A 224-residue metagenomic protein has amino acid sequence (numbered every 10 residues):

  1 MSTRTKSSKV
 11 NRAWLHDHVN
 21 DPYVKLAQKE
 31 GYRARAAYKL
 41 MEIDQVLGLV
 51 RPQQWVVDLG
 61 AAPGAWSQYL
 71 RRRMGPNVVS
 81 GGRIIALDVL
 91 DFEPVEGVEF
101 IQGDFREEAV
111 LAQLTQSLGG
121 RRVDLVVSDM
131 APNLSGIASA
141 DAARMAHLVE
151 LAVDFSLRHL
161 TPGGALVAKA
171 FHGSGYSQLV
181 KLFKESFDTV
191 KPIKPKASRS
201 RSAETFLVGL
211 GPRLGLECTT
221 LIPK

Functional and structural regions predicted by a protein language model:
M1-Q54: Class I SAM-dependent methyltransferase Rossmann-like catalytic core, especially the SAM/SAH-binding loop
P52-A62: Conserved class I S-adenosyl-L-methionine
P63-V78: Conserved SAM-binding loop of SAM-dependent methyltransferases across substrates and taxa, primarily the Class I
N77-G81, L160-A165: Short glycine-dipeptide loop
L87-S135: S-adenosyl-L-methionine
L134-M145: Glycine/threonine-rich flexible loop motifs
A146-P162: A short glycine-rich, Lys/Arg-flanked "PGG" loop and its adjoining helix->strand segment in the class I
G173-K224: Class I S-adenosyl-L-methionine
